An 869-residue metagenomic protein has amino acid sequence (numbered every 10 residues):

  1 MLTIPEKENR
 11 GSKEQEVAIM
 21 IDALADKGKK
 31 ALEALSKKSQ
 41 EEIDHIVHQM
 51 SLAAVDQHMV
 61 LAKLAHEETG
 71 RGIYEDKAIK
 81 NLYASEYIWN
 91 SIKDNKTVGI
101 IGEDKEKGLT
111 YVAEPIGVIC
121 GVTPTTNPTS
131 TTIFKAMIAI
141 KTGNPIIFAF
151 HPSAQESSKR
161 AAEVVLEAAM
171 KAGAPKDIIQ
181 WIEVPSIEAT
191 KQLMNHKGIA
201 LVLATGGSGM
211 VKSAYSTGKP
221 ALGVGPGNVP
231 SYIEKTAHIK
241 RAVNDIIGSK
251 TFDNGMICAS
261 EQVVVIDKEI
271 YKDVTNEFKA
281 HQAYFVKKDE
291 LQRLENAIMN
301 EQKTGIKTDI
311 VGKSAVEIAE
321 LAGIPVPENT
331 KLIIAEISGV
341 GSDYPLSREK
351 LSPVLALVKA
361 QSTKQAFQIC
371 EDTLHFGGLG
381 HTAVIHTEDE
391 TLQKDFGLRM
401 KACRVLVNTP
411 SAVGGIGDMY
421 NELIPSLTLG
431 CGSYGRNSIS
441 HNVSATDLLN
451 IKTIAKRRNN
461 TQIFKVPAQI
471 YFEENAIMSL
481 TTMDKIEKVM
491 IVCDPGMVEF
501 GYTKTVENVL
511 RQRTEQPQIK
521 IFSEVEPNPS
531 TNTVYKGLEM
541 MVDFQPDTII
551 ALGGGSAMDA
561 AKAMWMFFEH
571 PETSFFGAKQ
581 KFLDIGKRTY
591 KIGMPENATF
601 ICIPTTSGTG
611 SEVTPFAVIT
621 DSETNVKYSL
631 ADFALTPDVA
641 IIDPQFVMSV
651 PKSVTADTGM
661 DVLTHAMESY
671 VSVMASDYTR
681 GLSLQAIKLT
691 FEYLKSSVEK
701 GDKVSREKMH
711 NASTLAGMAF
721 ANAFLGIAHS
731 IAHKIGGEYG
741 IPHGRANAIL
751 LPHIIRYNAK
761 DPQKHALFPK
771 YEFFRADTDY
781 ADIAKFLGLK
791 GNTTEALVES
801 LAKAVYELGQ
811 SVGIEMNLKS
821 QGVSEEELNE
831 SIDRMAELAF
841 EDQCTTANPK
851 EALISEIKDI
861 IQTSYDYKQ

Functional and structural regions predicted by a protein language model:
L2-T110, I138, A280: N-terminal Rossmann-like NAD(P)+-binding subdomain of aldehyde/semialdehyde dehydrogenases
E8, V17, I133, V211-G341: ALDH superfamily catalytic-core signature
R10, I324-N460: Conserved C-terminal structural/oligomerization subdomain of aldehyde/semialdehyde dehydrogenase
K96, A161, N532-Q645: Glycine/threonine-rich beta-strand-loop-alpha-helix active-site module that forms ligand/phosphate-binding
I100-R241: Rossmann-like NAD(P) dinucleotide-binding subdomain of oxidoreductase/dehydrogenase enzymes
A280, V613-A723: Carboxylate- and glycine-rich phosphate/diphosphate-binding segment that chelates Mg2+/Mn2+
Q462-T548, L818: ATP/NTP phosphate-donor binding region
E738, G744-E830: Gly/Pro-rich interdomain helix-loop hinge
